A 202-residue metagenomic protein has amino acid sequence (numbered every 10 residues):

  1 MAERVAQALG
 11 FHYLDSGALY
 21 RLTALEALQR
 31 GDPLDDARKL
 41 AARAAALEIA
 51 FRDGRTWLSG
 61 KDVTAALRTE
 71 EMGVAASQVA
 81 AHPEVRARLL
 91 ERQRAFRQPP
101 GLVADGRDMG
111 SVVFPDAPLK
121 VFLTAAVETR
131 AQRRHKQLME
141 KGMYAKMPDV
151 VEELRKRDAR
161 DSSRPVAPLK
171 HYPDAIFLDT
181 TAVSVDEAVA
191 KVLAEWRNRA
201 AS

Functional and structural regions predicted by a protein language model:
M1: Hydrophobic positions on the alpha1 helix immediately C-terminal to the Walker A/P-loop
R4-E70: N-terminal phosphate/diphosphate-binding loop that engages ATP/GTP or pyrophosphate donors across diverse enzyme folds
Y13, K120, A175-F177: Conserved beta-strand scaffold positions in the cores of enzyme catalytic domains, especially in NTP/NDP-utilizing
S16, Y20, A37, A41 (+4 more regions): Amphipathic alpha-helical transducer elements in NTP-driven molecular machines
G17, G60, L89, V103 (+1 more regions): Residue-level signal for inorganic ion chemistry
R43, D53, Q93-P100, R107-V112 (+2 more regions): Small-molecule kinase domains that catalyze NTP-dependent phosphoryl transfer to phosphate-bearing small molecules
T64-M143: ATP-dependent NMP and nucleoside kinases share a basic, alpha-helical "lid"
K191-S202: C-terminal alpha-helix
